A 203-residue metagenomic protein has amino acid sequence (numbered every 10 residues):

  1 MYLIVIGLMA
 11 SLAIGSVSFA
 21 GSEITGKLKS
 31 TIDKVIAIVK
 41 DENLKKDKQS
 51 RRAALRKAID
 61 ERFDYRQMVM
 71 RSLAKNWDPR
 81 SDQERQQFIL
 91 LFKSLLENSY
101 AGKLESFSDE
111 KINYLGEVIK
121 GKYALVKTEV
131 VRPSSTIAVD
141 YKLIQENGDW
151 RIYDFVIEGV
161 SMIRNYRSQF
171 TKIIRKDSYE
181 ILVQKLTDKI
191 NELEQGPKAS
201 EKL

Functional and structural regions predicted by a protein language model:
M1-V5: Bacterial N-terminal signal peptides that target proteins for export
I14-A20: Sec/Tat signal peptide C-region and signal peptidase I cleavage site
S22-Y100: Early exported N-terminus immediately downstream of N-terminal targeting peptides
G26, A37, D41-L44, P79-Q83 (+7 more regions): Surface-exposed, polar/charged faces of alpha-helical domains in mature secreted/periplasmic/lumenal proteins
F92, G116-V118, V130-R132, L143-Q145 (+1 more regions): A mature extracytoplasmic/lumenal domain signature
N98-I137, K189-L203: Surface-exposed, charged secondary-structure patches
A138-R164: Short beta-strand edge/turn micro-motifs at domain boundaries
I157-L203: Low-complexity, intrinsically disordered terminal/linker segments enriched in charged and Gly/Pro repeats
